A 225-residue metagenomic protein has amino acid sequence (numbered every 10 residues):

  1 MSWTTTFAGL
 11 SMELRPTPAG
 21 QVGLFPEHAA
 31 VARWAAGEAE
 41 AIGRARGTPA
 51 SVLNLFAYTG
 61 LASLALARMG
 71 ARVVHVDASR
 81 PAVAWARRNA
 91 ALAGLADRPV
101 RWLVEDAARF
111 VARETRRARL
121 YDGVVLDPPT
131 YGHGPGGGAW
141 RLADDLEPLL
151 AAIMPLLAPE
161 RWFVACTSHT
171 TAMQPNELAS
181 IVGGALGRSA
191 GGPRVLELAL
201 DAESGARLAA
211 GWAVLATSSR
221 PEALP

Functional and structural regions predicted by a protein language model:
M1-P26, R33: Non-catalytic substrate-recognition/targeting regions of SAM-dependent transferases
G47-Y58: Conserved class I S-adenosyl-L-methionine
T59-A71: Conserved SAM-binding loop of SAM-dependent methyltransferases across substrates and taxa, primarily the Class I
R72-D77: Conserved SAM-binding motif I beta-strand of class I
S79-V125: S-adenosyl-L-methionine
P81-A82, V104, D122-A152: Mobile active-site "lid"/loop adjacent to the S-adenosyl-L-methionine
L157-P159: Helix-to-beta-strand junctions that scaffold the AdoMet/dcAdoMet cofactor pocket in Class I SAM-dependent enzymes
R161-P225: C-terminal catalytic and target-recognition region of SAM-dependent MTase-like enzymes, primarily methyltransferases
